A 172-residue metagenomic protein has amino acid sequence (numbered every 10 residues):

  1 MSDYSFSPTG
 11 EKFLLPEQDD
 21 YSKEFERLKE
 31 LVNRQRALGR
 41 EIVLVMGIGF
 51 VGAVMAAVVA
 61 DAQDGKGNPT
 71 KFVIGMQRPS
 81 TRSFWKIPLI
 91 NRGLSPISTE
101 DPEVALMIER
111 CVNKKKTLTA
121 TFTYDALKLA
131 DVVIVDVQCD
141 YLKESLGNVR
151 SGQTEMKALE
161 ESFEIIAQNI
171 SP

Functional and structural regions predicted by a protein language model:
M1-P172: Structural/interface elements that position substrates and couple domains in central-metabolism enzymes
